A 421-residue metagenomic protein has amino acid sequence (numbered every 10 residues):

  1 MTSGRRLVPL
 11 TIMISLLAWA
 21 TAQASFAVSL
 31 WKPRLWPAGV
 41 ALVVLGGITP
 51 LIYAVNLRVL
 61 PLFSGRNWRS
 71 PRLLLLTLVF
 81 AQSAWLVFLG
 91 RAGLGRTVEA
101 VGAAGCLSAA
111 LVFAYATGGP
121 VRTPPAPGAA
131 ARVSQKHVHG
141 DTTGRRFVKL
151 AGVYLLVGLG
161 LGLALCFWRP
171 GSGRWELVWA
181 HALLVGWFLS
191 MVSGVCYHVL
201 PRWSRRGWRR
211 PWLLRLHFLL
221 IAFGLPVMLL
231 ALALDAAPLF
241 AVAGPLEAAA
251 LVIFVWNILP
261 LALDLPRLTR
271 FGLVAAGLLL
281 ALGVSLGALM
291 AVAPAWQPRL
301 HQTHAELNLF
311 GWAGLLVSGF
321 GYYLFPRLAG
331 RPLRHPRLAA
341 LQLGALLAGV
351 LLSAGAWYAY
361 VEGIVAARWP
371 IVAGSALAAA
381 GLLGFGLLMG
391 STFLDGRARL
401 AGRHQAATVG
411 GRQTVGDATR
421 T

Functional and structural regions predicted by a protein language model:
M1-T421: Hydrophobic alpha-helical transmembrane segments of multi-pass integral membrane proteins
